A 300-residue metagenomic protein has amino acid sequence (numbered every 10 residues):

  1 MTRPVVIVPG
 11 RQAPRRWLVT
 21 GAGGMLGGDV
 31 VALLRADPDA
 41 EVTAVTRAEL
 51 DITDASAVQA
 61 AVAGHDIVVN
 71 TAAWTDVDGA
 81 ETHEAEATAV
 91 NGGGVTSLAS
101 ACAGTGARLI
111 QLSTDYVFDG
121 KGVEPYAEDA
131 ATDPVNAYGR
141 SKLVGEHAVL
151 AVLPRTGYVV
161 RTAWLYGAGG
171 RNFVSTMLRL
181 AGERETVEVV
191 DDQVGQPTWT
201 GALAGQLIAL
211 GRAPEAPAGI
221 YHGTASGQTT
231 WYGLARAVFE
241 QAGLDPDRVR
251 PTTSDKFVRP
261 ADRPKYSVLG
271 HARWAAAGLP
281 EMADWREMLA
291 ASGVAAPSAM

Functional and structural regions predicted by a protein language model:
P14-R35: N-terminal Rossmann NAD(P)H-binding glycine-rich loop of SDR-like oxidoreductase domains
T20, V45, T71-A72, L109-T114 (+2 more regions): SDR active-site strand-loop-helix element
L50-G92, A101-A103: NAD(P)H-binding glycine-rich loop region in Rossmannoid oxidoreductase-like domains and their noncatalytic homologs
T82, A89, G93-S97, V117-V160 (+1 more regions): Catalytic helix-loop patch of NAD(P)-dependent Rossmann-fold dehydrogenases
G104-A107, P154-R155: A short helix->loop->beta-strand "cap" motif at the edges of active sites that frequently abuts
H147-G195, G201-A202, I208: NAD(P)-dependent short-chain dehydrogenase/reductase
Q206, A213-A261, M300: Mid/C-terminal beta-alpha module of Rossmann-like enzyme folds, strongest in SDR-family dehydrogenases/epimerases
T230-R236, T252-S292, A296-M300: Conserved C-terminal active-site "lid" loop/helix of NAD(P)H-dependent oxidoreductases that clamps the redox cofactor
